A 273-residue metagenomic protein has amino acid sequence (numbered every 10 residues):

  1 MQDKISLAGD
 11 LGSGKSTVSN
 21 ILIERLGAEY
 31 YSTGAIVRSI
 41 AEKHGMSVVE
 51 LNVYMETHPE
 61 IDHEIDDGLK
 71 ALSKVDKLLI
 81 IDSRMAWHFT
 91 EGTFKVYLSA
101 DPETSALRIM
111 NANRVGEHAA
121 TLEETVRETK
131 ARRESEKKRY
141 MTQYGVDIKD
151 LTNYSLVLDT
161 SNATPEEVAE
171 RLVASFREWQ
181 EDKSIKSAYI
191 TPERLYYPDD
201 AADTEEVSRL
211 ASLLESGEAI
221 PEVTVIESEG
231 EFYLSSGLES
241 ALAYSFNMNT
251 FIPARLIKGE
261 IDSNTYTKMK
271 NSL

Functional and structural regions predicted by a protein language model:
L7: Hydrophobic anchor at the beta1->P-loop junction of P-loop NTPases
G14: Conserved glycine(s) of the Walker
V18: Hydrophobic positions on the alpha1 helix immediately C-terminal to the Walker A/P-loop
T33-T90, E103-T104, E134: ATP-dependent small-molecule kinase phosphotransfer cores that center on conserved nucleotide phosphate-binding segments
V49, S99-I148: A glycine- and Lys/Arg-enriched "phosphate-lid" helix/loop adjacent to the NTP-binding pocket of small-molecule kinases
R139-D199: NTP-dependent small-molecule kinase module
E178-Y233, N264: Short alpha-helix boundary/capping and kink motifs at helix termini
A219-L273: A short, basic-hydrophobic beta/loop patch
